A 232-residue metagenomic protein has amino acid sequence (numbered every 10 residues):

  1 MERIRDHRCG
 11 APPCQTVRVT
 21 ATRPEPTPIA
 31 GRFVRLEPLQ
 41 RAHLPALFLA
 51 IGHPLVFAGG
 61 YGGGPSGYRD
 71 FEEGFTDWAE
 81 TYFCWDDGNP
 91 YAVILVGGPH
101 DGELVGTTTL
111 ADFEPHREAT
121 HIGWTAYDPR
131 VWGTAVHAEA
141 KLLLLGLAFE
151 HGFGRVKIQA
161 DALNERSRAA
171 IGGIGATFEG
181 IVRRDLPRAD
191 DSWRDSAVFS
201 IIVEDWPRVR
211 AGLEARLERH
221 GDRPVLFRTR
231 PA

Functional and structural regions predicted by a protein language model:
M1-I4: Polybasic, low-complexity intrinsically disordered segments
D6-T134, L147-H151, L186, D190-A232: GNAT-family acyltransferases
R69-E72, D161, E165: An alpha-helix initiation/capping motif
P115, G133-A138, A160, N164: Short capping loops/turns at secondary-structure boundaries
G133-L147, A169: Conserved acetyl-CoA-binding loop-helix of GNAT-fold acetyltransferases
E150-A160: Conserved GNAT acetyl-CoA-binding A-motif
Q159, T177-D191: Conserved catalytic-core motifs of GNAT/GCN5-like acyltransferases
N164-G180: Conserved active-site alpha-helix within GNAT-family acetyltransferase domains
